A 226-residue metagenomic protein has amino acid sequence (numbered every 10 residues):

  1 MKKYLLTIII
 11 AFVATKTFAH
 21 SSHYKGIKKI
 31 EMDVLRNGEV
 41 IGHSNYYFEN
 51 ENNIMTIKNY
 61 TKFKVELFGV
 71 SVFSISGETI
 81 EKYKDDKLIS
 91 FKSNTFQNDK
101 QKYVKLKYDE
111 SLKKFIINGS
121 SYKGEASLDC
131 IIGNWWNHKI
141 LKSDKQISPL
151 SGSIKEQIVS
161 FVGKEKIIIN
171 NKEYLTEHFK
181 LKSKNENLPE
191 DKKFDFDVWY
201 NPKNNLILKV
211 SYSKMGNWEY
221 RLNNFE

Functional and structural regions predicted by a protein language model:
Y4-V13: Sec-dependent N-terminal signal peptides
L5, L128-D129, K192, S211: Intrinsically disordered, low-complexity regions enriched in Ser/Pro/Gly/Gln/His and often acidic
T7-I8, K114, C130, G152: Generic detector of low-complexity/intrinsically disordered segments and short hydrophobic N-terminal stretches
H20-Y108, K139-E226: Acidic, serine/threonine-rich low-complexity disordered tracts
F91-G133: Hydrophobic, well-structured mid-protein blocks that either form specific transmembrane helices
G133-K139: Alpha-helical transmembrane spans
